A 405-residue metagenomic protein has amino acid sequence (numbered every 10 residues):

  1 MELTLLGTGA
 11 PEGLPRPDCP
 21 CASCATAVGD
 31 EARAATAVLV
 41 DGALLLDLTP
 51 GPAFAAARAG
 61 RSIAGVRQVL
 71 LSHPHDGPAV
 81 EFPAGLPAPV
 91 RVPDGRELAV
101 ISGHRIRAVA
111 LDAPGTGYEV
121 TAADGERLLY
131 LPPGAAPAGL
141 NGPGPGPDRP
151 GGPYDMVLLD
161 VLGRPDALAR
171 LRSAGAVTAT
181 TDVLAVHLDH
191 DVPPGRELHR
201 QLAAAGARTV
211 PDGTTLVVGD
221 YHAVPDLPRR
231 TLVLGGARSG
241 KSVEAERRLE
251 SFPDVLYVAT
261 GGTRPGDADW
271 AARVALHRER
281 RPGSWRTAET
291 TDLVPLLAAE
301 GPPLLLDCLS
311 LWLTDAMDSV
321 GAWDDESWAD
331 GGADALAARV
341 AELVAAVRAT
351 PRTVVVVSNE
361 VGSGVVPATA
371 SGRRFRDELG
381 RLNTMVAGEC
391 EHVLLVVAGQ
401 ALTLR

Functional and structural regions predicted by a protein language model:
M1-R61, D94-R149, D212-P225: Core dinuclear metal-dependent hydrolase active-site scaffold
G9, G235-A299: Conserved P-loop
A43-D94, G151-V157: Active-site metal-binding motif and surrounding structural segment of the metallo-beta-lactamase
R61-G65, F82-L86, D148-P153, L171-T180 (+2 more regions): Short, conserved loop/helix-junction motifs that constitute active-site signature segments in enzyme catalytic cores
P137-A223: Cap/insert and terminal regions of metallo-dependent hydrolase folds
P137-L140, P145-G146, R164-A176, V243-E250 (+2 more regions): A short, acidic, amphipathic alpha-helical segment used as a generic capping/interface helix at domain edges
P225-T231, G236: Pre-Walker A (Motif I) flank of P-loop NTPase domains
L313-R405: Replace "adjacent to P-loop NTPase cores in ATP/GTP-dependent enzymes" with "adjacent to NTP-binding cores
